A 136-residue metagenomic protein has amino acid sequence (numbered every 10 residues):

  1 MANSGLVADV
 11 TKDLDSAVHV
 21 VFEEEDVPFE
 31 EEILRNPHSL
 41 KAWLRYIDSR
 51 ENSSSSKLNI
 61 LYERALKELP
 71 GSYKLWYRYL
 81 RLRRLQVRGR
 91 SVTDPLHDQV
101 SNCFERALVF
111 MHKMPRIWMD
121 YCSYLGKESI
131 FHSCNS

Functional and structural regions predicted by a protein language model:
M1-S136: Alpha-helical solenoid scaffolds in eukaryotic macromolecular assemblies
